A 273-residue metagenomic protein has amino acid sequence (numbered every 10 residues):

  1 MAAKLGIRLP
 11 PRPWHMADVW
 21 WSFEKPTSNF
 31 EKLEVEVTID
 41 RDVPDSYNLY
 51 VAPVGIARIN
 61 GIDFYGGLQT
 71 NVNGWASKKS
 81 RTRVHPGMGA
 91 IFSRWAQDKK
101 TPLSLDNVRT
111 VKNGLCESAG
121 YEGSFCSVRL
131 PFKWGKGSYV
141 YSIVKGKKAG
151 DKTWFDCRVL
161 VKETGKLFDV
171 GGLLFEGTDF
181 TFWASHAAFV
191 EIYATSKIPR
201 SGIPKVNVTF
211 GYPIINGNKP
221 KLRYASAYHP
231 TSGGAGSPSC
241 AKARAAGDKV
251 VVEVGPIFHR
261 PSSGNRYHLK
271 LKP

Functional and structural regions predicted by a protein language model:
A3-R8, K148, V161-K166, L174-T178 (+1 more regions): Extracellular glycan-recognition regions
L5-K112, P261-P273: Secretory/extracellular carbohydrate-interaction modules and structurally similar beta-sandwich "look-alikes"
L5-Y47, H186, V190, T195-P273: Activation corresponds to long, low-complexity, non-globular regions
I39, R94-D98, K145-K147, V161 (+1 more regions): Short, flexible loop/turn elements at secondary-structure junctions
G61-I62, K78-S80, G177-S185, G234: Short, surface-exposed linear segments at secondary-structure transitions and domain or protein termini
C116-S138: Short, aromatic/His-centered strand-loop micro-motif at the edge of beta-sheets
K133-D169: Carbohydrate-binding surfaces in secreted/extracellular proteins
R158-I198: A contiguous pocket-lining binding segment that forms or flanks enzyme active sites
